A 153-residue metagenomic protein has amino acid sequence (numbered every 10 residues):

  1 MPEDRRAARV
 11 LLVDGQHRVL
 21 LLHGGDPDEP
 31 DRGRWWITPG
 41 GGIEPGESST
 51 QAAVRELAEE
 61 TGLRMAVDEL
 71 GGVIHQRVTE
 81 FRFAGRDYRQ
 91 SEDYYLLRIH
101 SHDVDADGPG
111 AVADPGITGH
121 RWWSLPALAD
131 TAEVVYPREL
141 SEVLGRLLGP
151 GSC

Functional and structural regions predicted by a protein language model:
M1-I37: N-terminal strand-loop-strand
P2-E3, R32-W35, G85-S91, V112-I117: A generic structural micro-feature
D14-H17, G25, R98-D103, L125-A127: Short loop segments at secondary-structure junctions
L21, Y94-L96, W122: Conserved hydrophobic/aromatic beta-strand scaffold that supports enzyme active sites
G25, I74-T79: Generic short beta-strand segments
R34, S101-C153: Nudix hydrolase/Nudix homology domain
T38-V73: The catalytic Nudix box helix
R77-D107: Active-site-adjacent beta-strand/loop module that shapes the phosphate/pyrophosphate-binding cleft
